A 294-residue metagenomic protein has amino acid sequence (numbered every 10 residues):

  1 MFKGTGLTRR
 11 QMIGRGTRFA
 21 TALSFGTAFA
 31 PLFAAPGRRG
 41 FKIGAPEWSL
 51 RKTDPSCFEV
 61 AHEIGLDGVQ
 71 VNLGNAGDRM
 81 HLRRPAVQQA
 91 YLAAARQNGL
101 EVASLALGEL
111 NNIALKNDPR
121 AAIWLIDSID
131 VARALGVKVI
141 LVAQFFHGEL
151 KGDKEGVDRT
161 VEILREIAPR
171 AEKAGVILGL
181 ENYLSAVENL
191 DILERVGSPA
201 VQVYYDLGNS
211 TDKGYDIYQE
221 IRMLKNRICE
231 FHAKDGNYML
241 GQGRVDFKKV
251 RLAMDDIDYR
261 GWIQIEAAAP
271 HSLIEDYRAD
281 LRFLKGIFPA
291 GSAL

Functional and structural regions predicted by a protein language model:
M1-K42, R51-I64, N98, A186-L294: Histidine-acidic metal/acid-base catalytic patches
G16-F29, A35, L92-E101, N111-V203 (+1 more regions): Active-site acidic/histidine proton-transfer and metal-coordination neighborhood in alpha/beta enzyme cores
F41-P46, V69-V71, V102-L107, I140-V142 (+4 more regions): Hydrophobic faces of well-ordered beta-strands that scaffold small-molecule active sites in alpha/beta enzyme cores
I43-A45, G77-R79, N112-K116, K151-E155 (+3 more regions): Short, contiguous strand/loop micro-motifs
S49, L73-N75, G108-N111, Q144-G148 (+4 more regions): Active-site-proximal loop/turn and secondary-structure-junction residues that shape catalytic pockets, frequently
N72-A90, H147-K151: Glycine-rich, proline-tolerant flexible connector loops at the mouths of alpha/beta enzymes
M80-R84, A114-P119, K151-G156, Y215-D216 (+2 more regions): Short, solvent-exposed loop/turn segments at secondary-structure boundaries
V87, W124, T160-I163, D246 (+1 more regions): Hydrophobic alpha-helical membrane-association signature
